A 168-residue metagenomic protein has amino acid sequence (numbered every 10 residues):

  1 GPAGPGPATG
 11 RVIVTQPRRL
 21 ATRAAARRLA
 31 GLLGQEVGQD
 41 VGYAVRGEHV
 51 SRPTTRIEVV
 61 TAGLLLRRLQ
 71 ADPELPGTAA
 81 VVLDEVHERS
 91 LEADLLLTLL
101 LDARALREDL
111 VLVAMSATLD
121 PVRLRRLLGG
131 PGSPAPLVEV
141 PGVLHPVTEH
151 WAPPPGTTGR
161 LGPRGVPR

Functional and structural regions predicted by a protein language model:
G1-R168: P-loop NTPase motor module signature
